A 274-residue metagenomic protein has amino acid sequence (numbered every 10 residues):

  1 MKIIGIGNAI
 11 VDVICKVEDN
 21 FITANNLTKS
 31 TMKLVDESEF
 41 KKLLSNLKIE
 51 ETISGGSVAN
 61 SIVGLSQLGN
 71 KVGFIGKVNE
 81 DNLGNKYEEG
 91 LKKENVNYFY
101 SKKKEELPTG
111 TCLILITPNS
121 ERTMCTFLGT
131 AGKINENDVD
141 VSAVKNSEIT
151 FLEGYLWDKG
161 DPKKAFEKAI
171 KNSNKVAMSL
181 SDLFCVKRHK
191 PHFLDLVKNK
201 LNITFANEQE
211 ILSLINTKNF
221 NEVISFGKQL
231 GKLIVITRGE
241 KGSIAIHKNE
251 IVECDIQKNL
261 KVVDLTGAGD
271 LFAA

Functional and structural regions predicted by a protein language model:
M1-I75, N85, V262: Glycine-rich phosphate/adenosyl-contacting loop at the front of the ribokinase-like
I3-A9, T23-K29, N46, P191 (+1 more regions): Conserved phosphate-binding/catalytic region of the ribokinase-like
I6-N8, K77-E80, K103, I116-P118 (+2 more regions): Cofactor-binding loop segments of dinucleotide-utilizing enzymes, especially the Rossmann-like FAD- and NAD(P)+-binding
V72, Y98, V176-A177, I234: Hydrophobic beta-strand scaffold residues
G90-L107: A glycine-rich helix N-cap at a beta->alpha junction
F99-K104, I114-G160: Conserved phosphate-binding/catalytic loop of the ribokinase/pfkB sugar-kinase fold
T111-L115, T123, G242-I246: Short beta-strand scaffold segments in enzyme catalytic cores
I149-I224, K232, K241-S243: Conserved beta-alpha-beta core of the PfkB/ribokinase-like small-molecule kinase fold
